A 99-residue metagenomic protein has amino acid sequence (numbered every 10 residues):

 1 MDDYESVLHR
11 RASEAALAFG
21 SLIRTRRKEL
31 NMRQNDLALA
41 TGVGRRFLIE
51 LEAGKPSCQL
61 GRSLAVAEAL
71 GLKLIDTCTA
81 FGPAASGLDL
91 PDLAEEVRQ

Functional and structural regions predicted by a protein language model:
M1-A18, C78-Q99: N-terminal flexible/basic segments that precede or flank functional cores
R10-R11, S21-L22, I49-L51: Short, contiguous strand/loop micro-motifs
A15, F47-E50, S63: Residue-level recognition of specific faces of alpha-helices
S21-A40, A65, E96-R98: Short basic helix-loop element that most often maps to the first helix and adjoining turn of HTH DNA-binding modules
G42, G61-T77: DNA major-groove recognition helix of helix-turn-helix/homeodomain DNA-binding modules
G42-P56: Recognition helix of helix-turn-helix/homeodomain-like DNA-binding domains that insert into the DNA major groove
